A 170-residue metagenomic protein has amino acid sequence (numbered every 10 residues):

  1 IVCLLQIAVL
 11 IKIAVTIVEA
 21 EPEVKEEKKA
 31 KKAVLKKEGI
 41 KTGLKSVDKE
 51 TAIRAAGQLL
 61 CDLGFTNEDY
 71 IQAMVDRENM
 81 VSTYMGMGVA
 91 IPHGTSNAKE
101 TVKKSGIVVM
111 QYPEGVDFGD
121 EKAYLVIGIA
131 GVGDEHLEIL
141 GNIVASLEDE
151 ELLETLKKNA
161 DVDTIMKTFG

Functional and structural regions predicted by a protein language model:
I1-G170: Cytosolic covalent-transfer regions centered on His/Cys nucleophiles that carry phosphoryl or persulfide groups
